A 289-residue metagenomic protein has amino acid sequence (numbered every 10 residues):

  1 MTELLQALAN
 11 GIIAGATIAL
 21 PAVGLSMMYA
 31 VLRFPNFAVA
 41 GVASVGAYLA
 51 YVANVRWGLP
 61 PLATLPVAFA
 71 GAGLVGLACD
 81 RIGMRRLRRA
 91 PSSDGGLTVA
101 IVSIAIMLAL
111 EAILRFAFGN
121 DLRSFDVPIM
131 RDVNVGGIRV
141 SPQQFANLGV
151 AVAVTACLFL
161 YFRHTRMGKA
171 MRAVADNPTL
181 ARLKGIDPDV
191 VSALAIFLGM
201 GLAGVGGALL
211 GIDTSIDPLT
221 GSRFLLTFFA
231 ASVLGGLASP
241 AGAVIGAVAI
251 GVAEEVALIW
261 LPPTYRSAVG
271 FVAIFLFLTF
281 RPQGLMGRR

Functional and structural regions predicted by a protein language model:
T2-A7, L49, A53-R56, G211 (+2 more regions): Interhelical loop and adjacent transmembrane-helix boundary motif in polytopic membrane transport permeases
T2-N10, A14-T17, F162-R166, A195-S232 (+1 more regions): Inter-helical junctions in multi-pass inner-membrane proteins, predominant in energy-converting antiporter-like
E3-R56, I82, R86-D94, T98 (+1 more regions): Single transmembrane alpha-helix segments in multi-pass membrane proteins
M27-A47, P61, S93-T98, M167-A170 (+6 more regions): Short, non-helical or kinked segments that cap or interrupt transmembrane helices
V31-P35, R56, T64, L74-D121 (+3 more regions): Short loop segments and helix-boundary regions at transmembrane helix junctions of multi-pass inner-membrane proteins
R86-L87, G95-H164, V191-L194, V256 (+3 more regions): Transmembrane helix-bundle core of multi-pass membrane transporters and related energy-transducing complexes
A117, D176, R182-L183, D187-V190 (+1 more regions): Cytosolic-side transmembrane-helix boundaries in multi-pass membrane proteins
R139-I216, G221, P240-G246: Helix-loop-helix "hairpin" substructures at the membrane interface of multi-pass membrane proteins
